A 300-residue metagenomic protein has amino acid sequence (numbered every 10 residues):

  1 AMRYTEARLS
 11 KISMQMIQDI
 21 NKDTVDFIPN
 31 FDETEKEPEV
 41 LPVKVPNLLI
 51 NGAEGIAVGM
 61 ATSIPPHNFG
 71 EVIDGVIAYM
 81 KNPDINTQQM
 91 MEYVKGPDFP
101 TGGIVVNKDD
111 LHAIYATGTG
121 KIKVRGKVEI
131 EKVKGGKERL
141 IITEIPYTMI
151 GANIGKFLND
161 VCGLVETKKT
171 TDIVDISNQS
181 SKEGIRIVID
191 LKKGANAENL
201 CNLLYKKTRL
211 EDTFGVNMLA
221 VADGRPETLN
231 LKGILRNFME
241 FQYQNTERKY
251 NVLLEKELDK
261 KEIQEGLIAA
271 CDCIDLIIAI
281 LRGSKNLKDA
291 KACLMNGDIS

Functional and structural regions predicted by a protein language model:
A1, D98, P146-I150, E166 (+1 more regions): Long, charged, helix-rich clamp/arm modules that form nucleic acid-engaging surfaces of large nucleic-acid-processing
A1-K121, G184-V188: Catalytic phosphate-handling regions of large nucleic-acid enzymes and associated NTPases
Y4, G55, K121-R125, K137-I142 (+3 more regions): Broad gene-expression machinery/nucleic-acid interaction feature
R8-D19, L48, G52, S63 (+14 more regions): Generic, well-ordered alpha-helical scaffold segments in large soluble proteins
L9, S13, L41-L49, I122-E131 (+1 more regions): Structured alpha-helical segments in the cores of large, soluble enzyme domains
V43-V45, M60, D110-H112, L158 (+2 more regions): Short beta-alpha junctions and helix-cap segments that line functional grooves
I50-N51, G120-I141, N178-S181, R225-I234: Flexible hinge/switch segments at interdomain interfaces of large molecular machines
E129-I176: Long hydrophobic segments that form regular secondary structure
